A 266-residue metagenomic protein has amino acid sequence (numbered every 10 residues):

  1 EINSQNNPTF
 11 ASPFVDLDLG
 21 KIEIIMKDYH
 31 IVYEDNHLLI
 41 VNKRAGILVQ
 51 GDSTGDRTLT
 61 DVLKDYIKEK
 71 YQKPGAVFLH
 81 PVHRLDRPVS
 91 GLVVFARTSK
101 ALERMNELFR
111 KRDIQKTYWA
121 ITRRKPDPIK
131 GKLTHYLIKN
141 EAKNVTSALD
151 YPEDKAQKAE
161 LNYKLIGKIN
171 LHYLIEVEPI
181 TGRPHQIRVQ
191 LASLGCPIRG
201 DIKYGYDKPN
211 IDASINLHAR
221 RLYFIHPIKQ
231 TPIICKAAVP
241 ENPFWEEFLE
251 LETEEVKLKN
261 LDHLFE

Functional and structural regions predicted by a protein language model:
I2-F14, G20-E266: RNA pseudouridine synthases
